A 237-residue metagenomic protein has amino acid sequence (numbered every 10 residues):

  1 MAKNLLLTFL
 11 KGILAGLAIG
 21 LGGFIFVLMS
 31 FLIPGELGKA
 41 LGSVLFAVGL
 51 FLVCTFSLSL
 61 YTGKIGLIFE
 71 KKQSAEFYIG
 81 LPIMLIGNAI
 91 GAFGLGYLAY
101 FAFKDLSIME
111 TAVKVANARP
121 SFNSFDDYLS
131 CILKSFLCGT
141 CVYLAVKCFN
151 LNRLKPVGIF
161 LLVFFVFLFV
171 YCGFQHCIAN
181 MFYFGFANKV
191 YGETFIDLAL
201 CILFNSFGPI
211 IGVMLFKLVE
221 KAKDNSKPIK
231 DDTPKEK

Functional and structural regions predicted by a protein language model:
M1-E236: Alpha-helical transmembrane segments and their helix-helix packing motifs
